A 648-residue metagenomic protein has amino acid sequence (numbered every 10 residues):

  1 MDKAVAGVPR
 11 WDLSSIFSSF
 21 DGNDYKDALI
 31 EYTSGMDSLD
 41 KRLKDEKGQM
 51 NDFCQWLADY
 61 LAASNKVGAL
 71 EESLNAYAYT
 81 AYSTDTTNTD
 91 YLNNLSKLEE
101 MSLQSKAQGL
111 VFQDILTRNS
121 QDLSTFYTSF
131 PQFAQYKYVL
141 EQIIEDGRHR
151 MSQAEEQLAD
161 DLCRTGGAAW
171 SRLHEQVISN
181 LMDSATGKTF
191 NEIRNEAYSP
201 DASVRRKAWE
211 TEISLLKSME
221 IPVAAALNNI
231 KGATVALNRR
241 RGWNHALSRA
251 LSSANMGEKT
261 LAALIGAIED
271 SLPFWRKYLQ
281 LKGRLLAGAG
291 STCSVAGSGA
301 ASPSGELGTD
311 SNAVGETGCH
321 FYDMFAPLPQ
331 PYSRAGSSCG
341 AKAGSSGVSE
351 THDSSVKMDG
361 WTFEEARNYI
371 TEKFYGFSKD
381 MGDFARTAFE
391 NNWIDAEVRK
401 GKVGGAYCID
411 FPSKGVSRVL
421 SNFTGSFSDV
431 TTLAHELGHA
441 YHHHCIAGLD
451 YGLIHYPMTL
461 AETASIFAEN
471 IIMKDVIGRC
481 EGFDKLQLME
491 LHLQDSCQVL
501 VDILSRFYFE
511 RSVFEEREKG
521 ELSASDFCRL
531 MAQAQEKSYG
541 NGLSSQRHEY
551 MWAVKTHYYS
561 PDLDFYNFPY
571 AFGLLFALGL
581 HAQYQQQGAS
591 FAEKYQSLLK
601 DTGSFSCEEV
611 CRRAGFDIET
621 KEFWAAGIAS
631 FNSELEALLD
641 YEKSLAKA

Functional and structural regions predicted by a protein language model:
M1-G299, P303-V348, Y641-K647: A well-structured
A4-G7, S14, F20, F112 (+12 more regions): C-terminal, non-catalytic "cap/extension" segments appended to globular domains
P200-E212, R249-A262, F321-R334, S349-M358 (+5 more regions): Glycine- and acidic
A236, K282-S294, V314-P329, S346-T351 (+7 more regions): A glycine-rich phosphate-binding loop feature that marks nucleotide/adenosyl-phosphate handling sites
G242, G425-H443, S465: Active-site recognition of the HExxH zinc-binding catalytic motif
L286-G297, S311, G315, R334 (+3 more regions): Auxiliary, metal-adjacent structural segments of Zn-dependent hydrolase domains
E372, G376-D383, I409, H439-D450 (+1 more regions): Conserved helix-loop functional segments at active or binding sites
P457-D484, H492-L493, Q498, G573: Post-HExxH zinc-binding segment in Zn-dependent metallohydrolases
